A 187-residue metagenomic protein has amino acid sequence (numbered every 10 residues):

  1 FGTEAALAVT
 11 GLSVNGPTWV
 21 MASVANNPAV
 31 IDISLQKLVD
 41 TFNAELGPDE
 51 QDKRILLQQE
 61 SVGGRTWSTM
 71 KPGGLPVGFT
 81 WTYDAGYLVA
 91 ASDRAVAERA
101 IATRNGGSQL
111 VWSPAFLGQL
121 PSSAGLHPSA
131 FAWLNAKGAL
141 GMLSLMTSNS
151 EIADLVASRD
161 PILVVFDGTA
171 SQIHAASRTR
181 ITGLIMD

Functional and structural regions predicted by a protein language model:
F1-E4, G73-L75, F79-T80, F116-D187: Leucine-rich, highly hydrophobic segment in Treponema pallidum outer-membrane-associated proteins
F1-Q119, S177, I181-M186: Single conserved position on a long alpha-helix in the C-terminal lobe of the eukaryotic protein kinase
